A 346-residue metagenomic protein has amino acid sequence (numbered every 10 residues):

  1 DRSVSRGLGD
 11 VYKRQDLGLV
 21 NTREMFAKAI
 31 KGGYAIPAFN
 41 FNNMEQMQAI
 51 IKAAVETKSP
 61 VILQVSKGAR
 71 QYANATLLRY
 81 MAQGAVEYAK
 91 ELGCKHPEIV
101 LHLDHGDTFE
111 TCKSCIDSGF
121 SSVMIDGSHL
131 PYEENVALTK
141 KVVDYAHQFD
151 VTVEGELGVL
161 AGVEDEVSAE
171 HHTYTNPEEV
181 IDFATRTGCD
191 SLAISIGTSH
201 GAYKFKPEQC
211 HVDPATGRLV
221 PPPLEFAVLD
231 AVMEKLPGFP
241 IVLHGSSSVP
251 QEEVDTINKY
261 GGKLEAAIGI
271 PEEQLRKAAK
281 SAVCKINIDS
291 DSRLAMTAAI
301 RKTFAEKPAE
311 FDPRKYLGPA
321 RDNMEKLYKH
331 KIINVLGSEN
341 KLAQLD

Functional and structural regions predicted by a protein language model:
D1-Y12: Single conserved hydrophobic/aromatic residue that forms the stacking wall/gate of nucleotide- or nucleobase-binding
K13, L17-P37, E310-F311: Generic N-terminal amphipathic, Lys/Arg-enriched alpha-helix
T22-K28, M44-Q64, G68, L77-G93 (+5 more regions): Alpha/beta enzyme core
I36-N40, L101-H102, M124, I241-L243 (+2 more regions): Short catalytic-loop micro-motif centered on adjacent basic/acidic residues
N74: Conserved, carboxylate-rich catalytic/transport cores that coordinate ions
C94, M233-K315: Catalytic-face loop-and-helix region of soluble metabolic enzyme cores
A299-D346: Extended, intrinsically disordered, low-complexity segments
